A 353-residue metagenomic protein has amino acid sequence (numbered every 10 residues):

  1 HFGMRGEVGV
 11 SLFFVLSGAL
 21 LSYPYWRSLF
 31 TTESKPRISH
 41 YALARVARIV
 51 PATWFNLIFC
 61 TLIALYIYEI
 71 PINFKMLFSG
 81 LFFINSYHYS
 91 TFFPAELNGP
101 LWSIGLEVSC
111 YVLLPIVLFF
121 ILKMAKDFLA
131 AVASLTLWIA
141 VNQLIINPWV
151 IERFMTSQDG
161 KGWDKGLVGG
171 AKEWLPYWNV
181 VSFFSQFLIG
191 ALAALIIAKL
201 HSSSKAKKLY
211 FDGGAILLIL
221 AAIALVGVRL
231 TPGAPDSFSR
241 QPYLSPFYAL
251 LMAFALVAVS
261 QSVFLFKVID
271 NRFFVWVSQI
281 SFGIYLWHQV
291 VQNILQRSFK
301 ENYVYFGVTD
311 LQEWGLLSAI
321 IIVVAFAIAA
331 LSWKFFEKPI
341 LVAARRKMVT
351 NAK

Functional and structural regions predicted by a protein language model:
H1-Y25, L43, A47-E69, F82-P94 (+8 more regions): Kinked, hydrophobic transmembrane alpha-helices enriched for aromatic residues and small/kink-inducing positions
G3-M4, T31-T32, P176: Short loop/turn motifs at secondary-structure junctions and domain boundaries
M4-R5, G9, I38-L43, V50 (+10 more regions): Functional transmembrane helices that form membrane-embedded active or gating regions
Y25-E33, I63, I67, P71 (+11 more regions): Membrane-interfacial segments
T32-W54, K75, L129-A133: Membrane-interfacial loop-to-helix junctions in multi-pass inner-membrane proteins
E33-A44, L106-K123, A255-D270, F274: Cytoplasmic juxtamembrane interface segments
S34-I38, P100, A327-I328: Conserved acidic
F78-N98, W102, L114-Y248, Q296-R297 (+1 more regions): Aromatic-enriched alpha-helical transmembrane segments of multi-pass intramembrane proteins
